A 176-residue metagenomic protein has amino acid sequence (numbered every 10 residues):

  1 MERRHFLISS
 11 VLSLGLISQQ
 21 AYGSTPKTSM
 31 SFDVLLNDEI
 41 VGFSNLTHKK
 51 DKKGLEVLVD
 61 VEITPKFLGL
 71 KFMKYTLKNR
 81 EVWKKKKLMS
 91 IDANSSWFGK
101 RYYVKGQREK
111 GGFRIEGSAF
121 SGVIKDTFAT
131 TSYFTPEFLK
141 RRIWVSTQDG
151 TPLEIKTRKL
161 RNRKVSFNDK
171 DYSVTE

Functional and structural regions predicted by a protein language model:
H5-G23: N-terminal export signals
V11, Q19-Q20, M30, N79 (+1 more regions): Generic hydrophobic/packing signal
T25-T28, L35, D92-E176: Solvent-exposed helix/loop surface patches that form functional interfaces
T28-M30, V34-E109: N-terminal mature ectodomain segment of secretory-pathway/periplasmic proteins
